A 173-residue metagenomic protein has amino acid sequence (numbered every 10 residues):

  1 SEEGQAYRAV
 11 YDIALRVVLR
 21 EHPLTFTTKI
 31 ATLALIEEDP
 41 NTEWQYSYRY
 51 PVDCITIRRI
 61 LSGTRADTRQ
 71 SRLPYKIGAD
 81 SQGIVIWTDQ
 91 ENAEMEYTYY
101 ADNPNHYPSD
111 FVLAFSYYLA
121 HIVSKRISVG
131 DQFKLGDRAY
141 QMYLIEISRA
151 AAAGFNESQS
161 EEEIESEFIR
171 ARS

Functional and structural regions predicted by a protein language model:
S1-S173: Glycine-enriched, solvent-exposed interface loops adjoining structured elements
